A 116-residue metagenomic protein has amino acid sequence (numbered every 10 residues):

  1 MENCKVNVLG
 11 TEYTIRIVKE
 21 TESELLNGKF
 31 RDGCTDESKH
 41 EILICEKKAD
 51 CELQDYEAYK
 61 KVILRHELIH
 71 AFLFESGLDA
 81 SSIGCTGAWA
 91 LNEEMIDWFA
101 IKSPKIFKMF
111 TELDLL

Functional and structural regions predicted by a protein language model:
M1-D55, E75-L116: Metalloprotease/metallohydrolase-associated module, dominated by Zn2+-dependent proteases
E57, K61, R65, N92: Hydrophobic (often cysteine-bearing) scaffold residues that line and stabilize catalytic clefts of nucleotide/cofactor
V62-F74: Active-site recognition of the HExxH zinc-binding catalytic motif
